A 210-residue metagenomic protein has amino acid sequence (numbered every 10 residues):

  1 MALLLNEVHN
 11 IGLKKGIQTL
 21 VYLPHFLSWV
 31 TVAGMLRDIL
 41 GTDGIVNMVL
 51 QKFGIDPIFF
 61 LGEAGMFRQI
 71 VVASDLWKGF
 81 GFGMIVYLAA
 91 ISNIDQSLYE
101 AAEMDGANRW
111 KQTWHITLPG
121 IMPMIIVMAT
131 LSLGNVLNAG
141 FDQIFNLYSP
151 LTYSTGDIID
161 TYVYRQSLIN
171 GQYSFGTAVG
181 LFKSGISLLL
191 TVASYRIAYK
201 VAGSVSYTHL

Functional and structural regions predicted by a protein language model:
M1-S206, L210: A structural signal for multi-pass alpha-helical bundles of membrane permease subunits that mediate small-molecule
